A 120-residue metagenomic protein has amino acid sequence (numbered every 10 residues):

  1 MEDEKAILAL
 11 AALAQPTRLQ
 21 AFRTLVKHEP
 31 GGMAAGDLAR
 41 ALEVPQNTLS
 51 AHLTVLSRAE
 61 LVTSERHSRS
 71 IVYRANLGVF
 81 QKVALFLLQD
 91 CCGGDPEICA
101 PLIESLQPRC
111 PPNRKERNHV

Functional and structural regions predicted by a protein language model:
M1-K5, V26-K27, L77-V120: Amphipathic alpha-helical dimerization/coiled-coil segments that flank or bridge DNA-binding/regulatory modules
E4-P45, S70-F80: N-terminal helix-turn-helix DNA-binding core of bacterial DNA-binding proteins
Q15-P16, V55, L88: Short intrinsically disordered, low-complexity segments
R40, S57-R58: Alpha-helical residues within the helix-turn-helix
H52: Residues within the DNA-recognition helix of helix-turn-helix
R58-H67, R74: Beta-hairpin "wing" of winged helix-turn-helix
